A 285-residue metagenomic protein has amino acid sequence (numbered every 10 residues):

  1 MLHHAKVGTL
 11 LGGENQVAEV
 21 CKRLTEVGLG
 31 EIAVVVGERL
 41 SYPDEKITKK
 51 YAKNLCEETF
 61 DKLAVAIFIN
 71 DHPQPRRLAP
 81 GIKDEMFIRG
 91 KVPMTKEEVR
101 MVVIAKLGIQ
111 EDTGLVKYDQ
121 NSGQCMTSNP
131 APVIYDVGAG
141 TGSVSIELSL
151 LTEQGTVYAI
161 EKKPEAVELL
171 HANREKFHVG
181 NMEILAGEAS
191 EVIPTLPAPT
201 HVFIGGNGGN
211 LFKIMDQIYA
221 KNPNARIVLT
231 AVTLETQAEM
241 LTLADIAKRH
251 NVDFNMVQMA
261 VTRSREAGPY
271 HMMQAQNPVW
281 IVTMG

Functional and structural regions predicted by a protein language model:
A5-G8, A198-G206, K213, R226: Short SAM/SAH-binding signature in class I
K6-K91: A contiguous loop/helix-start segment that scaffolds small-molecule binding in enzyme catalytic cores
D112-Q120, A131-G140: Conserved class I S-adenosyl-L-methionine
C125-M126, T141-E153: Conserved SAM-binding loop of SAM-dependent methyltransferases across substrates and taxa, primarily the Class I
P130, L150-T156, K221-P223: Conserved S-adenosyl-L-methionine
I160-P199: S-adenosyl-L-methionine
E161-A166, G206-N207, V232: Short beta->alpha hinge that forms the Motif I/post-I loop of the SAM-binding pocket
M215-P278: C-terminal substrate-binding/active-site "lid" region of AdoMet-derived donor-dependent transferases
